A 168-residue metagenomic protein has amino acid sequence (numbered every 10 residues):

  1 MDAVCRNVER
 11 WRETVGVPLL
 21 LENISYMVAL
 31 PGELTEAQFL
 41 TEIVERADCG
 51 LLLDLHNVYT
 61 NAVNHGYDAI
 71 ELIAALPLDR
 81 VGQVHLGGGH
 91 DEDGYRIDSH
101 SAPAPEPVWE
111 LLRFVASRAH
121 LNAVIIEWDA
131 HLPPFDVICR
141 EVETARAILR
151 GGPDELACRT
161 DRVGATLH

Functional and structural regions predicted by a protein language model:
M1-L51: Active-site acidic/histidine proton-transfer and metal-coordination neighborhood in alpha/beta enzyme cores
V4-R12, A37-V44, I73, W109-A116 (+1 more regions): Generic structural signal for well-ordered alpha-helices, preferentially at hydrophobic/aromatic core positions
L19, D54, V84, V124: Conserved, mostly hydrophobic/aromatic
S25-M27, L55-Y59, G88-E92, A130-L132: Active-site-proximal loop/turn and secondary-structure-junction residues that shape catalytic pockets, frequently
A29-E45, N61-A74, D136-C139: Distinct, well-ordered alpha-helical segments
A62-A119: Gly/Pro-rich active-site loop or hairpin
A123-D129: Conserved active-site loop/cleft motifs that coordinate metal ions or position small ligands
P134-R162: C-terminal helical cap(s) of enzyme catalytic domains, especially alpha/beta-barrels
